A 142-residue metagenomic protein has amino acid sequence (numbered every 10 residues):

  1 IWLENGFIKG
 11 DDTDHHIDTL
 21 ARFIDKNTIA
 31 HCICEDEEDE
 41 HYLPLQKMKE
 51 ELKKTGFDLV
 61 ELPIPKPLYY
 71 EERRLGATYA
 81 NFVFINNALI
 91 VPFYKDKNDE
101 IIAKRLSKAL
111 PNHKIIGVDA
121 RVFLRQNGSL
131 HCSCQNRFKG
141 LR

Functional and structural regions predicted by a protein language model:
I1-R142: Histidine/cysteine-enriched polar flanking segments
